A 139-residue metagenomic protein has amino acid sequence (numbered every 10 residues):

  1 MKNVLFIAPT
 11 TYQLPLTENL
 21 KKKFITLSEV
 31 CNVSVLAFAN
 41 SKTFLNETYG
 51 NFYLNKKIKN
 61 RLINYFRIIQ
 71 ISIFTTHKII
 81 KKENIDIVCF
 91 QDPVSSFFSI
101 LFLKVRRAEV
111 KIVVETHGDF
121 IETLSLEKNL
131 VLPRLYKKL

Functional and structural regions predicted by a protein language model:
M1-K42, E83, A108: N-terminal subdomain of nucleotide-sugar transferases
V4-L5, I87, V105-L124: Active-site proximal beta-strand in glycosyltransferases
P15-E18, L45-N46, F98-L101, T123-S125: Short glycine-/acidic-enriched loop or helix-start segments at secondary-structure transitions that form or flank
N19, R67, K111, I121-L139: Nucleotide-sugar donor phosphate/pyrophosphate-binding loop at the beta->alpha transition of glycosyltransferases
L36-Y65, I79-I80: Conserved nucleotide-sugar phosphate-binding/catalytic loop shared by glycosyltransferases and other
A37, D92, V114-G118: A cross-domain feature marking catalytic cores of carbohydrate-active enzymes and several ubiquitous metabolic/repair
G50-L54, R106-A108, N129-P133: Short, hinge-like loop/turn segments at secondary-structure boundaries
K59-E109, R134-L139: An amphipathic, basic-hydrophobic alpha-helix
